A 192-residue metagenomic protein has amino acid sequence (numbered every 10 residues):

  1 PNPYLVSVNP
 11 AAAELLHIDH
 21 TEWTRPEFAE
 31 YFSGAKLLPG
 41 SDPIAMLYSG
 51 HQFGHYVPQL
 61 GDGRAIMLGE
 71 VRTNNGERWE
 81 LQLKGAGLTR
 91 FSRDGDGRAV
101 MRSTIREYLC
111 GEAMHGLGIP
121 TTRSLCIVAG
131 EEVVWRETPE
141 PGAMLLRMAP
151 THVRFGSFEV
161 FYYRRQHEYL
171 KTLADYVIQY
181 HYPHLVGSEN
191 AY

Functional and structural regions predicted by a protein language model:
P1-I105, L109-S157: Broad phosphate/nucleotide-binding scaffolds in NTP-utilizing and phosphate-metabolizing enzymes
T104, V134-Y192: ATP-dependent phospho-/nucleotidyl transfer catalytic cores
